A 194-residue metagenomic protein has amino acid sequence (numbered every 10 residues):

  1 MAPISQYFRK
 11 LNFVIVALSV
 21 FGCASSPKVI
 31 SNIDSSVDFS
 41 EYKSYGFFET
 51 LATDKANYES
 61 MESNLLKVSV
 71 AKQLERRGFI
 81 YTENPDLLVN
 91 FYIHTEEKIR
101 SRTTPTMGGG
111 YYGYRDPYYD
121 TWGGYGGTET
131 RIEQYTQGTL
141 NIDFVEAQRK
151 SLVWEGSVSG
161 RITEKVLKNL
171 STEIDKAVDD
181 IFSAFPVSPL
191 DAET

Functional and structural regions predicted by a protein language model:
A2-F13: Bacterial N-terminal signal peptides that target proteins for export
F8, Y58-E59, Y135, V166: A generic structural signal for short
S19-G22: C-terminal motif of bacterial Sec signal peptides marking the signal peptidase cleavage site
A24-S36, E129-T194: C-terminal/domain-edge helix-coil "capping" segments
N32-T53: Post-signal peptide N-terminal segment of mature Sec-exported envelope proteins
E41-K43, P85-V89, T136-N141, W154: Envelope-exposed proteins and targeting segments
G46-R100: N-terminal segment of the mature soluble domain
Y92-S151: Surface-exposed short loop/turn segments
